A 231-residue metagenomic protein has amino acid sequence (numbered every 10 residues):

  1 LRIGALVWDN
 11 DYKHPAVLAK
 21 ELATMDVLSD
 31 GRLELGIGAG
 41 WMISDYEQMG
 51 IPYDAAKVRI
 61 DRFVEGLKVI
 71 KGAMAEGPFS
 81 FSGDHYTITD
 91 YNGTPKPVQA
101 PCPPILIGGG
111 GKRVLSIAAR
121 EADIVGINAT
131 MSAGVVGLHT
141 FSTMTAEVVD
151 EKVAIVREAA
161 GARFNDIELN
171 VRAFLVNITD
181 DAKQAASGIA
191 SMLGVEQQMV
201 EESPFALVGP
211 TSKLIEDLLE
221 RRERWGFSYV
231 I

Functional and structural regions predicted by a protein language model:
L1-I231: Active-site-adjacent structural elements that line small-molecule/cofactor binding pockets in enzymes
